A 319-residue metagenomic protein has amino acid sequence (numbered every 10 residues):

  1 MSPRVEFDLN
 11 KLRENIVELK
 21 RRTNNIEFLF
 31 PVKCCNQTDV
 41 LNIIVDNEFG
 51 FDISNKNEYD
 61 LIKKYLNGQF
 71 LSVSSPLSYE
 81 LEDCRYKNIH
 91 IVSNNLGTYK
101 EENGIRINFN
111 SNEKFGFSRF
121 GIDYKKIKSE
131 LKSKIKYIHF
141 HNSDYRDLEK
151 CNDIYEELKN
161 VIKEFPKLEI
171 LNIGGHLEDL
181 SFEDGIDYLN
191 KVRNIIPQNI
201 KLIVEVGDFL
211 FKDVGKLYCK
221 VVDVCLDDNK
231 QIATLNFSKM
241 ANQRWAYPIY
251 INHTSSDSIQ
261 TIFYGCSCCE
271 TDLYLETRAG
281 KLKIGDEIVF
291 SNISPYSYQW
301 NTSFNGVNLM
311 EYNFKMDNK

Functional and structural regions predicted by a protein language model:
M1-Y99, S133-K134, K163-K167, S255-S256 (+1 more regions): A charged N-terminal "starter" segment
F7-E14, C35, D39, N57 (+6 more regions): Conserved active-site and cofactor/substrate-binding residues in soluble primary-metabolism enzymes
L12, K33, N55, I105 (+5 more regions): Conserved, mostly hydrophobic/aromatic
I26-F28, F49-G50, Q69-S72, I89-I91 (+7 more regions): Structural motif
V32-N36, N57-E58, S75-Y79, N95-G97 (+6 more regions): Active-site-proximal loop/turn and secondary-structure-junction residues that shape catalytic pockets, frequently
I53, V73, S93, I105-I107 (+4 more regions): Conserved beta-strand positions
F109-C225, N305: Active-site loop/helix belt of alpha/beta enzymes
I203-K319: Charged (often Lys/Glu-rich) extended helix/loop segments that serve as interaction or gating elements
